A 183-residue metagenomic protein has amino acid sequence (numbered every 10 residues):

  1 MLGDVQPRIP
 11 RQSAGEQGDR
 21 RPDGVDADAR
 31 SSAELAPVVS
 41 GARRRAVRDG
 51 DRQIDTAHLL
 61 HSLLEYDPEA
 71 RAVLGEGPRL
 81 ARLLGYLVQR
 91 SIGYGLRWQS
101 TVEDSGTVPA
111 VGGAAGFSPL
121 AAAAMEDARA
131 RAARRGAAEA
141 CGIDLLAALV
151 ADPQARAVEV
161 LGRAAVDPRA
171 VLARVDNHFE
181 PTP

Functional and structural regions predicted by a protein language model:
M1-P183: Histone-fold recognition with a strong bias for associated Lys/Arg-rich disordered tails
